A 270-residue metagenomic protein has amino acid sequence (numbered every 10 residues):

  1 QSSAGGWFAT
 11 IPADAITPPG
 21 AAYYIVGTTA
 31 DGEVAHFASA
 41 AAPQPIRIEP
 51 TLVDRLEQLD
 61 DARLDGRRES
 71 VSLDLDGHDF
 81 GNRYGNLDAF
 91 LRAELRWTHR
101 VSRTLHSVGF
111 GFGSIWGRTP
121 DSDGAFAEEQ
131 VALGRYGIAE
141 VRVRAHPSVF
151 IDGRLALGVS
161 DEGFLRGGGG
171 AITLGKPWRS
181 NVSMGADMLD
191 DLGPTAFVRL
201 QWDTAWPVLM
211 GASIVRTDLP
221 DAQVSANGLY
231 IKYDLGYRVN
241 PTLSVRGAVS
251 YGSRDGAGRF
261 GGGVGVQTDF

Functional and structural regions predicted by a protein language model:
Q1-A89, F110-F112: Glycan-association/targeting regions that enable binding to alpha-glucans and other polysaccharides
V71-G77, V108-W116, G153-V159, G170 (+3 more regions): Transmembrane beta-barrel strands of outer-membrane/channel proteins
G81-F90, S102, W116-R118, V131-L133 (+5 more regions): Solvent-exposed loop/turn segments connecting transmembrane beta-strands in outer-membrane beta-barrel proteins
L87-L157, G169: Glycine- and aromatic-enriched membrane insertion/assembly motifs of diderm outer-membrane and organelle channel
H99-V101, V141-A145, I172-K176, L200-T204 (+3 more regions): Residue-level signature of outer-membrane beta-barrel architecture
R103-V108, H146-G153, P177-M184, A205-A212 (+1 more regions): Repeated loop/turn-to-beta-strand initiation elements of outer-membrane beta-barrel proteins
D123-E128, F197-A248: Outer membrane beta-barrel transmembrane domains
G258-F270: Outer-membrane beta-barrel "beta-signal"
